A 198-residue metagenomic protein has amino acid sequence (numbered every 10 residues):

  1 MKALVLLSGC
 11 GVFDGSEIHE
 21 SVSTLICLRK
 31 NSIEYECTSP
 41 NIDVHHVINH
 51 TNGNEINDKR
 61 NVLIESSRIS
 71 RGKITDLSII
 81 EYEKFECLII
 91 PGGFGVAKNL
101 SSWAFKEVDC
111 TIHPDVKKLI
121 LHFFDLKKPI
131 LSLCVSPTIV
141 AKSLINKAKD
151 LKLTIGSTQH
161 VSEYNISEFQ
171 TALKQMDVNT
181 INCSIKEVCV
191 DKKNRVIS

Functional and structural regions predicted by a protein language model:
A3-E36, D43, N57-K59, L63 (+1 more regions): Active-site-adjacent pocket-lining segments in enzyme domains
H45-V47: Coiled-coil-like amphipathic alpha-helices with heptad-repeat character
N49-G53: Glycine-rich loop at the start of a catalytic domain that most often binds anionic cofactors/ligands
